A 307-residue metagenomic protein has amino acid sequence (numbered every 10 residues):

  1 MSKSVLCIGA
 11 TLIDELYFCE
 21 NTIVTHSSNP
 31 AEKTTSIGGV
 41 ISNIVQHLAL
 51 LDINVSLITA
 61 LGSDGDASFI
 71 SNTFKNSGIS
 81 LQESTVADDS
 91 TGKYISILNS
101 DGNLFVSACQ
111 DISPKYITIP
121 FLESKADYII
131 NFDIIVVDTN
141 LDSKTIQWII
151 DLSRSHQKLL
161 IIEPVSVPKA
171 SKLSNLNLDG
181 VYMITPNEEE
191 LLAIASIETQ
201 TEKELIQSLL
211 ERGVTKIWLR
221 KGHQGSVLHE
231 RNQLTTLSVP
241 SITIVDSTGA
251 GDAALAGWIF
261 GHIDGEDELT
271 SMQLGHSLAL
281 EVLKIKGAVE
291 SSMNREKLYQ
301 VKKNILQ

Functional and structural regions predicted by a protein language model:
M1, L6, N29, E202-Q307: Conserved phosphate-binding/catalytic region of the ribokinase-like
M1-A60, G65-N76, V245: Glycine-rich phosphate/adenosyl-contacting loop at the front of the ribokinase-like
S4, D133-I134, M183: Structural motif
T22-P30, T185-N187, T236-S238: Short glycine/proline- and charge-enriched loop/turn segments that cap or connect secondary-structure elements
V24-P30, L50-D133, Y299-Q307: Conserved N-terminal subdomain of the carbohydrate kinase-like
A49, R154, I263: Gly/Ala-rich phosphate-binding loop of Rossmann-like dinucleotide-binding domains, activating on the conserved
T59, S84, V137-T139, I162-E163: Glycine- and other small-residue-rich loops at beta-strand/loop junctions that grip anionic moieties
R154-L159, P164-L234: Conserved phosphate/ATP/ADP-binding segment of small-molecule kinases
